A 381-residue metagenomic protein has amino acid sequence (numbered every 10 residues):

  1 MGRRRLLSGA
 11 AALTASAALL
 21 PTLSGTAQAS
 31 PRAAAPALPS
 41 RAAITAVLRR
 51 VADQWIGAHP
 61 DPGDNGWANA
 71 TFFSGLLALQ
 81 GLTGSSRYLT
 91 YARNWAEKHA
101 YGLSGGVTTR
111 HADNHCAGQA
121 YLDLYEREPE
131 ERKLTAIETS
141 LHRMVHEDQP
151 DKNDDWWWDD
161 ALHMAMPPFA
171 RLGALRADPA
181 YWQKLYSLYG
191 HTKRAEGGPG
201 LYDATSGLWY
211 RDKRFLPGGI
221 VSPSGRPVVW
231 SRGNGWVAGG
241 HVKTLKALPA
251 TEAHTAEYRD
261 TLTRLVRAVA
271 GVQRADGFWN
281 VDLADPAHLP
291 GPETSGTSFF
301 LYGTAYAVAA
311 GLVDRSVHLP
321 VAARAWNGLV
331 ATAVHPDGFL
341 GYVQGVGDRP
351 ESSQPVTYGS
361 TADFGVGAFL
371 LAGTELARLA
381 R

Functional and structural regions predicted by a protein language model:
M1-A17: N-terminal secretory signal peptides and thylakoid transit peptides that target proteins across membranes
L20-P36: C-terminal region of N-terminal signal peptides and the immediate post-cleavage residues of exported proteins
P36-A70, L77-G118, L124-S140, W157 (+2 more regions): CBM-like carbohydrate-recognition segments
D123, A165: Active-site-adjacent helix/loop patches that line small-molecule binding or acyl-intermediate pockets
E128-T135, D151-K152, D178-Q183: Short secondary-structure capping/junction motifs at helix and strand boundaries
E138-H163: Asp-box/WD-like beta-propeller blade repeats and closely related beta-sheet repeat scaffolds
D159-H163, A170-L283, L289-L301, V313-G345 (+4 more regions): Extended ligand-binding clefts on enzyme/binding-domain cores
